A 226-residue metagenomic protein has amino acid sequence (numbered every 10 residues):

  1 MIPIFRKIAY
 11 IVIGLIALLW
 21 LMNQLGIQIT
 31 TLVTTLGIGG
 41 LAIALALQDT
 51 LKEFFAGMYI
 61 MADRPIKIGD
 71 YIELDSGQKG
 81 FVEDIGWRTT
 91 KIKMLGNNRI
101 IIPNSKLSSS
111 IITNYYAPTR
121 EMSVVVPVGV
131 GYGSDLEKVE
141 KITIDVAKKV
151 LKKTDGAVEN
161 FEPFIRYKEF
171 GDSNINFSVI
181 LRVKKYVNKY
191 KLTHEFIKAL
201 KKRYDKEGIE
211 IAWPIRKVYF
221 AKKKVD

Functional and structural regions predicted by a protein language model:
M1-I4, I13-A17, T34, I43 (+10 more regions): Helical mechanochemical/support elements of P-loop NTPase systems and associated helical scaffolds
M1-I92, N98-R99: Membrane-bilayer interface helices and TM-boundary transition segments
P3, K7-Y10, N23, E53-A56 (+8 more regions): Solvent-exposed alpha-helical segments within well-ordered globular domains of core cellular machineries
F5, V12, Q24-Q28, L95 (+2 more regions): N-proximal short alpha-helices
I27, N97, I102, L107-S110 (+4 more regions): Residue-level signal for pocket-adjacent positions within structured domains
V33-G40, D49, I72, N104-K106 (+6 more regions): Solvent-exposed, flexible loop/coil residues
M58-A157: Soluble accessory domains appended to multi-pass membrane transport proteins
Y115, V130-S134, K138, I144 (+1 more regions): Solvent-exposed, non-transmembrane regulatory segments of membrane-associated proteins
